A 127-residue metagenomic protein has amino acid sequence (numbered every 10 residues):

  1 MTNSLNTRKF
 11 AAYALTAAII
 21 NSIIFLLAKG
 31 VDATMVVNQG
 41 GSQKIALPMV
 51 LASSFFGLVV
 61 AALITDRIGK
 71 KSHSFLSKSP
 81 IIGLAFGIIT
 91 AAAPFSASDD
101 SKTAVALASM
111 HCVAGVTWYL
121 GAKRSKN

Functional and structural regions predicted by a protein language model:
M1-T7: Short, Lys/Arg-rich, polar N-terminal cytosolic tail immediately upstream of the first transmembrane signal-anchor
N3, K102-L120: Helix-rich interaction surfaces within compact, conserved domain-sized segments that mediate assembly or partner
K9-Y13, A17, V113-N127: Membrane-water interface at the C-terminal end of transmembrane alpha helices
A12-N21, L84-I88: Alpha-helical transmembrane segments
A18-T34: Transmembrane alpha-helix/helix-exit interface in multi-pass inner-membrane proteins
I24, I45-R67, K78-A92: Core segments of alpha-helical transmembrane spans in multipass integral membrane proteins
D32-S42, S98-D99: Membrane-interface helix termini and inter-helical loops of multi-pass transporters
A92-A106, R124: Membrane-helix boundary connector in multi-pass membrane proteins
